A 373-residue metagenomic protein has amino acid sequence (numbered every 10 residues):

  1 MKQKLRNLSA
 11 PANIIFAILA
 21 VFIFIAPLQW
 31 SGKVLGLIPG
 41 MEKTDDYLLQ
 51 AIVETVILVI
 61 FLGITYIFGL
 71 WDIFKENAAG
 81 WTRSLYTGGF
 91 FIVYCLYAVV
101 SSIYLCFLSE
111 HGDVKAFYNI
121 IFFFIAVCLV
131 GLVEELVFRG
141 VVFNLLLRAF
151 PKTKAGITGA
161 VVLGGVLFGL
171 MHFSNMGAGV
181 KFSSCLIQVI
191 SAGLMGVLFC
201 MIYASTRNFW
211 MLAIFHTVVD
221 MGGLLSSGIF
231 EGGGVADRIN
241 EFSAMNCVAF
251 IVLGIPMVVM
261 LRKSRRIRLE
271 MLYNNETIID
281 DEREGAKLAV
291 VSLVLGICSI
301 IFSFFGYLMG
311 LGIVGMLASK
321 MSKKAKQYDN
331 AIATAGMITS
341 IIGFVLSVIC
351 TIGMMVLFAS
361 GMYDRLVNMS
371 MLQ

Functional and structural regions predicted by a protein language model:
M1-P11, R266-G296, M316-A335, L372-Q373: Membrane-interface extramembranous regions at the lipid-water interface
R6-N7, A79-G80, H111-I121, F150-A155 (+1 more regions): Helix-boundary and loop/linker segments of multi-pass membrane transporters
I14-F68, W81-C95, F117, I121-F122 (+2 more regions): Alpha-helical transmembrane segments in multi-pass membrane proteins
V21-Q29, C95-S102, G165-S174, T217-I229 (+2 more regions): Aromatic-anchored segments of alpha-helical transmembrane domains
F22, A26, W30, S184-E241: Functionally important transmembrane alpha-helices
L48, T217-I278: C-terminal membrane module of polytopic membrane proteins
L136-L163, A204-N208: Membrane-interface helix/loop boundary segments of multi-pass membrane proteins
K287-K324, A331-G361: Membrane-embedded alpha-helical segments of small multi-pass membrane proteins
